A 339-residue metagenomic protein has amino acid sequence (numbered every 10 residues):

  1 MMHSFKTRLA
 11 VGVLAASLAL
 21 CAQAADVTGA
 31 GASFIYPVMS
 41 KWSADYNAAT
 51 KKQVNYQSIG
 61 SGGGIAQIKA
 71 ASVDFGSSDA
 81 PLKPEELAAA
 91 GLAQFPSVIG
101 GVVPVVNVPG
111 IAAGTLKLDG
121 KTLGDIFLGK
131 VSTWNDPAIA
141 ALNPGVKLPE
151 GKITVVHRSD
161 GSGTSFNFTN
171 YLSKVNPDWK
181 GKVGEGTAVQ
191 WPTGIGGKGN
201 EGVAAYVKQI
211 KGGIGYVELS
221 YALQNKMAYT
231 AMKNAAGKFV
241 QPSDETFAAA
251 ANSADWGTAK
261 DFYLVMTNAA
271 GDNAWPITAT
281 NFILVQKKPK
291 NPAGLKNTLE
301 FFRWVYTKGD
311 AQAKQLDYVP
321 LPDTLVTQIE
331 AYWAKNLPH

Functional and structural regions predicted by a protein language model:
M1-V11: Bacterial N-terminal signal peptides that target proteins for export
A10-A19: Bacterial N-terminal signal peptides
A24-H339: Flexible loop/hinge segments at secondary-structure junctions
